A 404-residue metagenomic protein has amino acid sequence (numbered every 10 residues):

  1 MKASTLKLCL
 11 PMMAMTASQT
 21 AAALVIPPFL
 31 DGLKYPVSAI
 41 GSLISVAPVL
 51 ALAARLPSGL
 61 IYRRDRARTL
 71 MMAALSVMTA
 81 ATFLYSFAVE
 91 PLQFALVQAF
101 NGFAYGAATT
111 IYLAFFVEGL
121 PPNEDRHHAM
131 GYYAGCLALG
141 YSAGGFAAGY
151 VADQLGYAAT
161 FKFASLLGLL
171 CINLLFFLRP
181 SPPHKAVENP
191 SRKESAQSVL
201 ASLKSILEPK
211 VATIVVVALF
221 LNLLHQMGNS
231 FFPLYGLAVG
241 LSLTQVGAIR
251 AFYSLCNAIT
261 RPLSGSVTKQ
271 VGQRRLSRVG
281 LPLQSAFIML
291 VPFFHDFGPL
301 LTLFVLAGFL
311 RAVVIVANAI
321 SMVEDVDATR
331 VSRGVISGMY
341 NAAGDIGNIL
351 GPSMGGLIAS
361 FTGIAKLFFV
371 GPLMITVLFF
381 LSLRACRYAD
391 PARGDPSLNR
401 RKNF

Functional and structural regions predicted by a protein language model:
M1-K2, P180-I214, R400-F404: Juxtamembrane intracellular "pre-TM" segments in multi-pass secondary transporters
K2-P48, A212-V217, N222-V239, V246: Helix-loop boundary and gating motifs at the non-cytosolic
A54-R66, R261-G272: Helix-to-loop junctions at the C-terminal end of transmembrane segments in multipass secondary transporters
T69-F83, S165, R275-L290: Structural signature of the two symmetry-related core transmembrane helices
L92-F100, G298-A307: Paired small-residue
A99-L137: Cytoplasmic helix-loop-helix junction between adjacent transmembrane helices in 12-TM secondary transporters
A107-P121, V313-A328: Intracellular juxtamembrane helix-capping segments at the cytosolic ends of symmetry-related transmembrane helices
T160-F176, F368-R384: Symmetry-related core transmembrane helices of the 12-TM Major Facilitator Superfamily/SLC fold
